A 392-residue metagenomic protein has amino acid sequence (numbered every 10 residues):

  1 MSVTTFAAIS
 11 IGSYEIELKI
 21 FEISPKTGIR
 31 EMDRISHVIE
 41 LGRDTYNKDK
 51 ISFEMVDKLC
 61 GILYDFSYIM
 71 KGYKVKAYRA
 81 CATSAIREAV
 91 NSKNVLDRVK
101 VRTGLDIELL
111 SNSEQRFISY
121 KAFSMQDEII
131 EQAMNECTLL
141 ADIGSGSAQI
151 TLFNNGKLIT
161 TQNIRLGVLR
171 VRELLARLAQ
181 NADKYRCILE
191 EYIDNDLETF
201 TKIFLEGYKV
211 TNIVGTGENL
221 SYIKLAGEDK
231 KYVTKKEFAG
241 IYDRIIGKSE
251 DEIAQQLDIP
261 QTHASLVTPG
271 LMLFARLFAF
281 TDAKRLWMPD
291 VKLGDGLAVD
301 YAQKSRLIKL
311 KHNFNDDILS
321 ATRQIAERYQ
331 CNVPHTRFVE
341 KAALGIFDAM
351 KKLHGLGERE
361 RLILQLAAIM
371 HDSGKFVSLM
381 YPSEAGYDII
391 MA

Functional and structural regions predicted by a protein language model:
M1-A7, I11-I16, F21-A82, S92 (+1 more regions): N-terminal glycine/serine-rich phosphate-binding loop of ATP-dependent small-molecule kinases, especially carbohydrate
S2-R30, I129-T161, E218: Gly/Thr-rich phosphate-binding beta-strand-loop-beta motif of the actin/hexokinase/Hsp70
I29-I39, I159-L166, F314: Short coil-to-beta-strand
E40, D142-A148, A368-S373: A short, hydrophobic secondary-structure junction motif
D44-I69, A85-A89, V95, V101-N135 (+2 more regions): Helical "lid/coupling" subdomains associated with nucleotide-phosphate turnover
G72, L140-A141, D290: Short beta-strand
